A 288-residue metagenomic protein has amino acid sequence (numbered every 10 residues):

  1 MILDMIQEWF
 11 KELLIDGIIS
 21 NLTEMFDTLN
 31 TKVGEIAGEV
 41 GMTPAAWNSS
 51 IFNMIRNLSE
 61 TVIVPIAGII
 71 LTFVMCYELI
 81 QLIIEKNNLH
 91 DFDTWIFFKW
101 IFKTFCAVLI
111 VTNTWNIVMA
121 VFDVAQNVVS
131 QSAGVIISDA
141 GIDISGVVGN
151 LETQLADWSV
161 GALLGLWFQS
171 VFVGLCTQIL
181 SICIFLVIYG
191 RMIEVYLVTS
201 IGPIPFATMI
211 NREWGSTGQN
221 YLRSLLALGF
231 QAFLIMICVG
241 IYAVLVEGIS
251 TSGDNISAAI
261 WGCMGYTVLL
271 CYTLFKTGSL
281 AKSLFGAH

Functional and structural regions predicted by a protein language model:
M1-I70: Binding/recognition "hotspot" determinant
I2, Q7-I18, F92-T114, G218-A227: Alpha-helical transmembrane segments and their helix-start/interface "positive-inside/aromatic belt" motifs in integral
L14, I18, L22, L29 (+3 more regions): Non-cytosolic segments of integral membrane proteins
I55-V64, W95, K99-F102, A156 (+4 more regions): Alpha-helical membrane-interface segments at transmembrane helix boundaries
G68, T72-I84, I235-S250: Juxtamembrane "helix exit" motif at the C-terminal ends of alpha-helical transmembrane segments in multi-pass membrane
I70-V108, I201-G215: Hydrophobic transmembrane alpha-helix segments characteristic of membrane transport and insertion machinery
F206-R223, T251, S283-L284: Alpha-helical transmembrane segments
S224-M236: Alpha-helical transmembrane segments of multi-pass membrane proteins
